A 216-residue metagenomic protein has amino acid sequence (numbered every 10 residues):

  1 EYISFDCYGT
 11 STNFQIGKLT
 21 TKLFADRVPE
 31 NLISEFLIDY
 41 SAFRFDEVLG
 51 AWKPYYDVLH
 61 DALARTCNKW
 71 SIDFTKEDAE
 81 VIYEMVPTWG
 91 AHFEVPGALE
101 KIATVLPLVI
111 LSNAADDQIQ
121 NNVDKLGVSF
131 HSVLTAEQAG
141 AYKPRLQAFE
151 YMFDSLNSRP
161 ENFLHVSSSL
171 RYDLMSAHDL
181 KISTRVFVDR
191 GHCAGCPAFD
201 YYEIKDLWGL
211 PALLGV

Functional and structural regions predicted by a protein language model:
E1-F93, T104, D117: N-terminal helical cap/lid subdomain that shapes the substrate entry/recognition surface in HAD-like hydrolases
E1-I3, P96, E100, V109-V216: Asp-based, Mg2+/Mn2+-dependent phosphohydrolase catalytic module
